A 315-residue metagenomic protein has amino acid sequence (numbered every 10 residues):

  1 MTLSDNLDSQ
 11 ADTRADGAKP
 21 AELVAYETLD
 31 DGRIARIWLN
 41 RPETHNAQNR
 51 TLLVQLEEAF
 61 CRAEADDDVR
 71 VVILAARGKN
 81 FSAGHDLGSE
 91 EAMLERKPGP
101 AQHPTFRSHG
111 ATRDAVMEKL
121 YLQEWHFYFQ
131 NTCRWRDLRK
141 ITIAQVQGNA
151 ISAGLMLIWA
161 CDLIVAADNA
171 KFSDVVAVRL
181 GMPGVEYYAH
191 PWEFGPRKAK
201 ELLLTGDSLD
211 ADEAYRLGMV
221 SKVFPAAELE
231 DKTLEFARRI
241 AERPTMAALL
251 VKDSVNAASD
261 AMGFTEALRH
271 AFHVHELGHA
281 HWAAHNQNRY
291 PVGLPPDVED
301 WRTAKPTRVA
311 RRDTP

Functional and structural regions predicted by a protein language model:
M1-G32, F81, M93, P98-G99 (+5 more regions): C-terminal alpha-helix plus adjacent terminal tail
T2-S82, E91: Conserved CoA-thioester-binding segment of acyl-CoA-metabolizing enzymes
A18, L29, Q123-F127, M182: Short secondary-structure boundary/capping elements
I37, R41, Q55-L56, L74 (+5 more regions): Terminal peptide-recognition signature
T44, A76-Q130, V178, D297: Glycine- (often His-adjacent) and acidic-residue-rich active-site loop that binds/positions the CoA thioester
L52-Q55, F127, L229, A271: Hydrophobic alpha-helical membrane-association signature
Q55, A59, F127-R139: Catalytic-core regions built around general acid/base machinery
C133-A248: Crotonase-fold acyl-CoA enzyme core
